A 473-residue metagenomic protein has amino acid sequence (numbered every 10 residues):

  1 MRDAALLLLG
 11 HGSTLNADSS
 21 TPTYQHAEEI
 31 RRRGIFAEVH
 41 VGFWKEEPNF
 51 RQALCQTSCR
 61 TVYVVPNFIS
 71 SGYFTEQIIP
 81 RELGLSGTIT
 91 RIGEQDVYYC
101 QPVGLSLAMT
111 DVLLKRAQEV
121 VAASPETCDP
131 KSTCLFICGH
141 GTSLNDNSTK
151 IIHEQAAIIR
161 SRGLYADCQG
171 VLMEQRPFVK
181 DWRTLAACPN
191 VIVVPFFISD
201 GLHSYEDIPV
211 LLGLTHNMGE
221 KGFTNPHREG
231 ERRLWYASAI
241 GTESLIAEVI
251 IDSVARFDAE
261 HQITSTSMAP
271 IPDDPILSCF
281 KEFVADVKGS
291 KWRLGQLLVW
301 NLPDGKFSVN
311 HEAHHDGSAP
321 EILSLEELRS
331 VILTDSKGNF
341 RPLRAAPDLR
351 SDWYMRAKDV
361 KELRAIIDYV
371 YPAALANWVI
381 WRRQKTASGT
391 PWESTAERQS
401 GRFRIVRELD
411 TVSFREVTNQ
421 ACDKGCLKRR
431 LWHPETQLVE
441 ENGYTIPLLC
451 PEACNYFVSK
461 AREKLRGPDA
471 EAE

Functional and structural regions predicted by a protein language model:
M1-I263: Active-site-proximal alpha-helix that buttresses catalytic centers in soluble enzyme cores
M1-R2, E260-E473: Haloarchaeal acidic low-complexity proteome signature biased toward cell-envelope/secretome components but also
